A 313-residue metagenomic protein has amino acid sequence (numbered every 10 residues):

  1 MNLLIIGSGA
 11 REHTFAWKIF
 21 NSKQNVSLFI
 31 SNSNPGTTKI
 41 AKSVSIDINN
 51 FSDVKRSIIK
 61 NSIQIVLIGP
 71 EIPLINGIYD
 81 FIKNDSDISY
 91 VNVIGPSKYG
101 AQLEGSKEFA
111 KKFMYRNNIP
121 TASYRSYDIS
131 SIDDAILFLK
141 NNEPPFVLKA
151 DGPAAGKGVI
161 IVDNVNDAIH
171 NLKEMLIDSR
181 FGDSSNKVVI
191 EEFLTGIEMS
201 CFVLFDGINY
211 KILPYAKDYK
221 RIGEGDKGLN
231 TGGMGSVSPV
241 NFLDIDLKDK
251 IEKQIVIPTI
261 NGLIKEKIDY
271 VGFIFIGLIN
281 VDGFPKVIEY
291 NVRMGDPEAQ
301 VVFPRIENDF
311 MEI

Functional and structural regions predicted by a protein language model:
M1-P96: ATP-binding N-terminal substructure of ATP-dependent carboxylate-amine bond-forming enzymes
L4-I5, Y90-V91, L103-V189, I208 (+2 more regions): Active-site nucleotide/adenylate-binding loops and adjacent lid/helix of ATP-dependent enzymes
E12, F51, I75, Y79 (+6 more regions): A general structural signal for well-ordered alpha-helical segments in protein cores
E12, P73-L74, A154, A168 (+2 more regions): Glycine-rich nucleotide phosphate-binding loop and flanking beta-alpha elements of Rossmann-like dinucleotide-binding
T38-A41, Q102-E108, G223-G225: Short, charged, surface-exposed secondary-structure boundary motifs
V159-F303: Internal nucleotide-binding/catalytic subdomain
D296, R305-I313: Conserved, structured core segments of small domains
